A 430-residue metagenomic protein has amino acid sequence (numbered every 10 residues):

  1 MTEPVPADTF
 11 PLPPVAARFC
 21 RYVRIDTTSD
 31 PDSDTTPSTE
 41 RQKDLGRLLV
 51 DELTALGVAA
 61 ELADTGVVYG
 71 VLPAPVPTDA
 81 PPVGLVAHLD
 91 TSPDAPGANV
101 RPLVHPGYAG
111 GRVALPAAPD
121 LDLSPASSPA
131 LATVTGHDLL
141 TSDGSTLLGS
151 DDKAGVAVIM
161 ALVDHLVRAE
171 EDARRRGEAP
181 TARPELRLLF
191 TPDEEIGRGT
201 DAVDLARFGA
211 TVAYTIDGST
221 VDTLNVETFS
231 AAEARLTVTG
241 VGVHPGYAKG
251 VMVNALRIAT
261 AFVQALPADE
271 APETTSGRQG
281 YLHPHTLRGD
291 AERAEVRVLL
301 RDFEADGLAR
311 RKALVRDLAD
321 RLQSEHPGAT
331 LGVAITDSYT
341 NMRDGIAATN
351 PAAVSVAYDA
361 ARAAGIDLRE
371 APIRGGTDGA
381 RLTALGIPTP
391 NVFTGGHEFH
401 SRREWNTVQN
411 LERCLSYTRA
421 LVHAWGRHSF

Functional and structural regions predicted by a protein language model:
T2-P6, L12-E40, L140-T141, G242 (+1 more regions): N-terminal capping segment at the start of a domain
V15, V253-P272, D306-L308, K312-R321 (+3 more regions): His/Asp/Glu-rich mid-to-C-terminal helical/loop segments that flank catalytic regions of hydrolases
R18-R21, L48, E52-L56, D164-H165 (+7 more regions): Generic non-transmembrane alpha-helical segments
S33-A80, G84-V86, D90, V100: A non-catalytic alpha/beta surface segment that caps or lines the substrate-entry region of metallo-dependent hydrolase
D79-T181, A210, R413: Active-site metal-coordination/substrate-binding segment of hydrolases, especially metallo-dependent peptidases
H137-S150, R183, D193-R316, D320 (+1 more regions): Midchain, well-structured core segments that form catalytic/ion-binding scaffolds
D164-R187, A268-T275, R427-F430: Phosphate-handling active-site elements
R257-T274, Y281-H283, A329-T330, T340-P390: Active-site-adjacent substrate-binding region of metalloamidase/peptidase-like peptide-processing proteins
